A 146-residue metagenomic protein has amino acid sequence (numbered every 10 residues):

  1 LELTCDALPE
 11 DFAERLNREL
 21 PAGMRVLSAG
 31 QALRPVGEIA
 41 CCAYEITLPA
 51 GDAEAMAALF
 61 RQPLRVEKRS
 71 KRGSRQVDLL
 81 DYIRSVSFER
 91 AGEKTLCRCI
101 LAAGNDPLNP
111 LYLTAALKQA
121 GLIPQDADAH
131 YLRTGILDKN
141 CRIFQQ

Functional and structural regions predicted by a protein language model:
L1-A7, I46-D52, C99-A103: Short beta-strand-to-loop capping motifs
L1-L3, R18-R25, R61-L64, K71-V77: Short linear motifs at secondary-structure transitions and domain/linker junctions
E2-E45: Ordered, amphipathic secondary-structure segments that act as subunit-interaction surfaces in large macromolecular
P9, R34, E54, A91-K94: Residues in flexible loops and secondary-structure boundaries
P9-L20, A55-P63, Y112-L117: Short amphipathic alpha-helices in soluble, non-transmembrane regions that often serve as interface/regulatory elements
V26-S28, A50-D52, I123-Q125: Glycine-rich loops and low-complexity Gly/Arg-rich segments that provide flexible linkers or classic glycine-based
G30-Q76: Extended, positively charged loop/linker patches that create polyanion-binding surfaces
Q62-Q146: Core RNA-modification/binding signature centered on pseudouridine synthases
